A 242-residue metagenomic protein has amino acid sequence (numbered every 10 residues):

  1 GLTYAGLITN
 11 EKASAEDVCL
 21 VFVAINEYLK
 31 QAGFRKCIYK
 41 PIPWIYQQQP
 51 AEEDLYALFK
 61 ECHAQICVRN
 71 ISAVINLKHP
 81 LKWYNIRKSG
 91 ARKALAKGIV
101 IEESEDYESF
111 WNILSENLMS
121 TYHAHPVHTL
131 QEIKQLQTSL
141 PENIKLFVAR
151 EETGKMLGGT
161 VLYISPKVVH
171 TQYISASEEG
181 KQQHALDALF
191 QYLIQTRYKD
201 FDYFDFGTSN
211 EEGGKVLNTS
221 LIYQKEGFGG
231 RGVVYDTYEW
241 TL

Functional and structural regions predicted by a protein language model:
G1-Q48: A gly/proline- and charged-residue-enriched helix-loop-helix capping module
L2, S14, C19-I25, N143-L242: Aromatic (often tryptophan-rich) hydrophobic motifs at membrane interfaces
K30, T138-P141, Y198: Residue-level signal for alpha-helix termini/capping positions
C37, I66-C67, E102, F204 (+1 more regions): A local structural micro-motif
P41-K181: A conserved beta-strand-loop-helix scaffold within acyl/acetyltransferase catalytic domains
